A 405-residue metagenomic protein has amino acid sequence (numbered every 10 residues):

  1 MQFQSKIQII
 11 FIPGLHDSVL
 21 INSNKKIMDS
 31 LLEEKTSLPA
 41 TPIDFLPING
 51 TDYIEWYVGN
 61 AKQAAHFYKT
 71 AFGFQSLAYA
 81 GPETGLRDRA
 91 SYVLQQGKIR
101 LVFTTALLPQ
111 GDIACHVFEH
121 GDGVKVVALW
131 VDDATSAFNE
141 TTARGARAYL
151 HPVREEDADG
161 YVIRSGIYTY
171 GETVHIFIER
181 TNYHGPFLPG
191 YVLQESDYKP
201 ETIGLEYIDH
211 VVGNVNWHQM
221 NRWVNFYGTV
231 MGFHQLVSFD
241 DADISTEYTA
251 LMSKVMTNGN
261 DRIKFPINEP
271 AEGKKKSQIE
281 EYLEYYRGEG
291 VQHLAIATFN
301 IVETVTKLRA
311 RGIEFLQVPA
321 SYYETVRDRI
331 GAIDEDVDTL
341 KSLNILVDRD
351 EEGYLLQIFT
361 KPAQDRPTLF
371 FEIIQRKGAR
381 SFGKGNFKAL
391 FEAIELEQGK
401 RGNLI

Functional and structural regions predicted by a protein language model:
M1-I27: N-terminal amphipathic/basic-hydrophobic helices that include classical n-h-c signal peptides and signal-anchor
I27-K62, V124-V127, P186-V224, E289-I296 (+2 more regions): N-terminal beta-strand motif that seeds the catalytic metal site of vicinal oxygen chelate
D29-P39, Y92-G111, R180-Q194: Conserved oxyanion/phosphate-binding beta-strand-loop segments in alpha/beta enzyme cores
E33-T36, L46-N49, E55-R100, A143 (+7 more regions): Core segments of cupin and vicinal oxygen chelate
N49-G59, Y92-V93, D112-E140, R144 (+4 more regions): Vicinal oxygen chelate
D122-V127, E140-A143, A148-E247, K254 (+4 more regions): Extended catalytic-interface subdomain
N260-I279, R287: Active-site-adjacent "gating/activation" loops or surface patches in catalytic cores
I263-F265, R287-K361, L369-R376: Long compositionally biased, domain-poor regions of proteins
